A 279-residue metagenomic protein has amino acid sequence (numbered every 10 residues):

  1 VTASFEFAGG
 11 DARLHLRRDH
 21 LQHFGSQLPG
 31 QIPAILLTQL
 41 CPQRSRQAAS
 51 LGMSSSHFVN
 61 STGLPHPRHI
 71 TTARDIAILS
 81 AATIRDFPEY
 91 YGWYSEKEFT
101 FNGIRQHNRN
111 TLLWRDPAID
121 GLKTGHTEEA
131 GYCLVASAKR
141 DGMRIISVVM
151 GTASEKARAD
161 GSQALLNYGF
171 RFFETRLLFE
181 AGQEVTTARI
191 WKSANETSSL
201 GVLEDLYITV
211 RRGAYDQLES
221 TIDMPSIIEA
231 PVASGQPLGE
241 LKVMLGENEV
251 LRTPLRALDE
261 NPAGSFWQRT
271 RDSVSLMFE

Functional and structural regions predicted by a protein language model:
V1, R17-Q22, G52-F58, R109-L112 (+2 more regions): Short amphipathic alpha-helical segments, especially helix-boundary/capping motifs
V1-G30, Q106-G121: Conserved catalytic neighborhood of penicillin-recognizing serine enzymes
T2-A3, A8, I32-I35, M224 (+2 more regions): N-terminal amphipathic/hydrophobic targeting modules at extreme N-termini, encompassing cleavable Sec/SRP-type signal
E6-A8, L37, V59, T100-N102 (+1 more regions): Compositionally biased, low-structure terminal segments
F7-L14, R44-A49, K97: Cell-wall glycan
D11-H15, D19-H20, Q27, Q31 (+5 more regions): Small/flexible residues
R18-A81, R85, G92: Mid-domain, small-residue-enriched loop/turn segments at the edges of structured enzyme/sensor domains
P67-E279: Domain-terminus/edge residues, biased toward the C-terminal soluble/receptor-binding domains of extracytoplasmic
